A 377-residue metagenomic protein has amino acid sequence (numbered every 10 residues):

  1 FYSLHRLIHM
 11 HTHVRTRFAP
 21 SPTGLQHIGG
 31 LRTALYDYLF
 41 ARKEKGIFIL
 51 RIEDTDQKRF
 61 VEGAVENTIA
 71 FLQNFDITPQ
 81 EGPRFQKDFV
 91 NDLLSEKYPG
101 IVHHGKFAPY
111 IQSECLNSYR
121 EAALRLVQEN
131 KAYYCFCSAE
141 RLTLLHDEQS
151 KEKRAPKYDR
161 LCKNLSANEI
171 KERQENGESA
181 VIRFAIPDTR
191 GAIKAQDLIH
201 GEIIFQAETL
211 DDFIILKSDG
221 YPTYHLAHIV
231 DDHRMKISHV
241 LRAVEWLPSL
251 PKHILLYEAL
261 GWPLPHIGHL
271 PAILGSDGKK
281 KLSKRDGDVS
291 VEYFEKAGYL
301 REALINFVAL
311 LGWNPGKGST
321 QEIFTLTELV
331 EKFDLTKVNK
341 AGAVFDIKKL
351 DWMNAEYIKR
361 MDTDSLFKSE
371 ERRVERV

Functional and structural regions predicted by a protein language model:
F1-H11: N-terminal mitochondrial targeting presequence
H11-S150, P248-L260, G278, A303: N-terminal Rossmann-like or analogous alpha/beta NTP/dinucleotide-binding catalytic cores that position adenine
I52-K58, V244-W246, P271-L274, L350: Acidic, glycine-rich active-site loops and adjacent beta-strand->loop/helix elements that engage anionic groups
D54-D56, R234, L241, Y357: A generic structural motif
F60, I111-S118, K131-Y134, I182-I186 (+5 more regions): Catalytic cores of large soluble enzymes that bind and process phosphate-bearing ligands
V65, L116, R120, A139-L142 (+10 more regions): Alpha-helix initiation and N-capping motif
R125-H269, G275-K281, S290: Active-site cores that bind ATP or allylic diphosphates and position pyrophosphate for catalysis
L260-V377: Catalytic adenosine-cofactor/nucleotide-binding cores of aminoacyl-tRNA synthetases and other
